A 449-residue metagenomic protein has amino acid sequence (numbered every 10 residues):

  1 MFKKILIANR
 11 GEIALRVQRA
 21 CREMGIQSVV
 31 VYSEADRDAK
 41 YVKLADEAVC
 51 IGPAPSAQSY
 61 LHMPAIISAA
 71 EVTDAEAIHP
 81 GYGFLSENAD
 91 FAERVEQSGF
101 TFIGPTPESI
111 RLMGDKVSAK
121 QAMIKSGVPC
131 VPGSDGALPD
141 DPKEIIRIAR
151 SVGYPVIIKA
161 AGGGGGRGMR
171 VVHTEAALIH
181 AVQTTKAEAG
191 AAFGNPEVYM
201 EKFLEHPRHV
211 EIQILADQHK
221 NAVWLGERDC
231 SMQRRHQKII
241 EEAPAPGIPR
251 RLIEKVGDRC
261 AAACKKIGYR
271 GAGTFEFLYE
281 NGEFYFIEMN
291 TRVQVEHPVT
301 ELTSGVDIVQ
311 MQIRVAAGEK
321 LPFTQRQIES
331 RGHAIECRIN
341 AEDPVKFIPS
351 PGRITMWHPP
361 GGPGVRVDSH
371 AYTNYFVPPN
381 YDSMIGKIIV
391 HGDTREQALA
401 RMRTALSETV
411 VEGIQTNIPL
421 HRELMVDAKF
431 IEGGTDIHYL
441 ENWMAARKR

Functional and structural regions predicted by a protein language model:
M1-F275, Y279-Q294: N-terminal beta-alpha lobe that positions the nucleotide/phosphoryl donor in ATP/NTP-coupled carboxylate activation
P298-R449: Catalytic cores of soluble metabolic enzymes centered on carboxylation/carboxyl-transfer
